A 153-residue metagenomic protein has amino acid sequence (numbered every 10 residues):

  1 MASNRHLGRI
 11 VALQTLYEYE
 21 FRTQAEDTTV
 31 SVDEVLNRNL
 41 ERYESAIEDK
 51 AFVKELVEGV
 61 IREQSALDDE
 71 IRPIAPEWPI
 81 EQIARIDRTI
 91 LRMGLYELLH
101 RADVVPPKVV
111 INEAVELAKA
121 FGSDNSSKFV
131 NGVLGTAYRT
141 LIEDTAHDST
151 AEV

Functional and structural regions predicted by a protein language model:
M1-S127, N131-V153: N-terminal interaction/assembly modules
